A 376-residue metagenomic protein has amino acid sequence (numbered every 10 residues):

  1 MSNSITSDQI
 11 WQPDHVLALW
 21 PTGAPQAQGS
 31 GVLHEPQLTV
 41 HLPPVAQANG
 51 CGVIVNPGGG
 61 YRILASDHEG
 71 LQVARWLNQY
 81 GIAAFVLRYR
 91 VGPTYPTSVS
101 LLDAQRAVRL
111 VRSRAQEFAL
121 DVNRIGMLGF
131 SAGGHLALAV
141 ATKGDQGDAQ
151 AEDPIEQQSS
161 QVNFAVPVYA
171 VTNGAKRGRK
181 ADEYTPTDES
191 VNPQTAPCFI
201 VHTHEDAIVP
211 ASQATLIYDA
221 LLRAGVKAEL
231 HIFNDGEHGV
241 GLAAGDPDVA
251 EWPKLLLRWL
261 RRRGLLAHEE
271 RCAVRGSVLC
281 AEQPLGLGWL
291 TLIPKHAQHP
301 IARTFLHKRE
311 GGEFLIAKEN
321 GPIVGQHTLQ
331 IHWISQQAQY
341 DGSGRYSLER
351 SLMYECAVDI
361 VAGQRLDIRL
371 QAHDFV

Functional and structural regions predicted by a protein language model:
H41, T215-R271: C-terminal catalytic histidine-bearing segment of alpha/beta-hydrolase fold enzymes
N49-G58: Short beta-strand element of the alpha/beta-hydrolase
A65-D67, Q72, L87-V122, A243-A250: Catalytic nucleophile-loop/oxyanion-hole region of alpha/beta-hydrolase and closely related hydrolase-like folds
R106-P193: Primarily recognizes the serine-hydrolase "nucleophile elbow" in alpha/beta-hydrolase and SGNH/GDSL folds
Q194, F199-H202, D206: Short beta-strand/loop motif that positions the catalytic acidic residue of the alpha/beta-hydrolase fold
A207-L216: Conserved alpha/beta-hydrolase "acid-adjacent" motif
A297-I316: Short, acidic Ser/Thr/Gly-rich low-complexity loop/linker segments typical of extracellular and cell-surface proteins
R345-V376: Extracellular beta-sheet/turn segments enriched in Thr/Pro/Gly and aliphatic residues
